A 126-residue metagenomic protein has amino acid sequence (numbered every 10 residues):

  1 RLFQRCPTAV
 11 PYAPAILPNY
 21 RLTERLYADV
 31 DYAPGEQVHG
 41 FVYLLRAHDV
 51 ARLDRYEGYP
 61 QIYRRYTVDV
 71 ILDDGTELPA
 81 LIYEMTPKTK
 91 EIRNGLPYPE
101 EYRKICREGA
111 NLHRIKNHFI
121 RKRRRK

Functional and structural regions predicted by a protein language model:
R1-K126: Glycine-aromatic micro-motifs
